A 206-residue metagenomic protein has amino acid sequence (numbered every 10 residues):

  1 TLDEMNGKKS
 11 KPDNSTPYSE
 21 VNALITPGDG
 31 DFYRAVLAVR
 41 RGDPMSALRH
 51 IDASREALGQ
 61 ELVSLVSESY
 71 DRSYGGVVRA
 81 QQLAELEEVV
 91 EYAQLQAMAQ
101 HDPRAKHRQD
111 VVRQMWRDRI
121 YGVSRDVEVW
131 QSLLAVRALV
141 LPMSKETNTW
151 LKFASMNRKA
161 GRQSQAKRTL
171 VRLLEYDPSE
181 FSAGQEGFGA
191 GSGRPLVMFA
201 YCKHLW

Functional and structural regions predicted by a protein language model:
T1-W206: Extended alpha-helical assembly domains of large eukaryotic scaffold proteins
